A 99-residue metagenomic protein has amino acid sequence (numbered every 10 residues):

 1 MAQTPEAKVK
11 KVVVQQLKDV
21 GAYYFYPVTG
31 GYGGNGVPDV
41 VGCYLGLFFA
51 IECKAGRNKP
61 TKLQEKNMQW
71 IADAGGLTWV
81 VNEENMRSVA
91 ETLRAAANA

Functional and structural regions predicted by a protein language model:
M1-A99: Catalytic phosphate/metal-binding cores of nucleic-acid and nucleotide-processing enzymes, i.e., regions that mediate
